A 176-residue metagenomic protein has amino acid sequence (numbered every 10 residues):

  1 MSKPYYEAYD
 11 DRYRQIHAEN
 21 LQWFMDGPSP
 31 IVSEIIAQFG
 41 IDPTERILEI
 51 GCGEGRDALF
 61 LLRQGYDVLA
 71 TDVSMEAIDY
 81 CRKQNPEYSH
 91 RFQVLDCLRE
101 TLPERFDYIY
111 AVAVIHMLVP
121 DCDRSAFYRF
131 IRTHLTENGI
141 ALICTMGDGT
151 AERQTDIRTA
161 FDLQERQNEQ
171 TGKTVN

Functional and structural regions predicted by a protein language model:
M1-P43, I47-T101, I140-N176: Class I (Rossmann-like) S-adenosyl-L-methionine-dependent methyltransferase catalytic domain, capturing the SAM-binding
Y110: A conserved beta-strand element that flanks and buttresses the S-adenosyl-L-methionine
A113-M117: Short catalytic micro-motifs in class I SAM-dependent methyltransferases
P120-C122: Conserved catalytic-core motifs of eukaryotic protein kinase domains, centered on the activation segment
S125-E137: A short glycine-rich, Lys/Arg-flanked "PGG" loop and its adjoining helix->strand segment in the class I
